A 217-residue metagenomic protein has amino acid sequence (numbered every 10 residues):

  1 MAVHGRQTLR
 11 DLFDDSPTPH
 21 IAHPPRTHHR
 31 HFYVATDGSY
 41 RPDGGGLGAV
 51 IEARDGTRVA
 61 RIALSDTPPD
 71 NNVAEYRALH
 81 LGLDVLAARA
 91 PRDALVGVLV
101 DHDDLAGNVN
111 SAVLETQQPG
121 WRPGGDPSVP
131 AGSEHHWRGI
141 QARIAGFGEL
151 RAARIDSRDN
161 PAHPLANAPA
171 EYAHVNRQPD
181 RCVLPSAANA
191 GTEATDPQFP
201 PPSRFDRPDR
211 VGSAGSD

Functional and structural regions predicted by a protein language model:
M1-Y33, P119-G125, G146-G148, R158-D217: Haloarchaeal acidic low-complexity proteome signature biased toward cell-envelope/secretome components but also
H20-V73, D84: RNase H-like nuclease fold core
G44, N108, A170: Active-site-proximal flexible loops/turns
L86-L165: RNase H catalytic domain
